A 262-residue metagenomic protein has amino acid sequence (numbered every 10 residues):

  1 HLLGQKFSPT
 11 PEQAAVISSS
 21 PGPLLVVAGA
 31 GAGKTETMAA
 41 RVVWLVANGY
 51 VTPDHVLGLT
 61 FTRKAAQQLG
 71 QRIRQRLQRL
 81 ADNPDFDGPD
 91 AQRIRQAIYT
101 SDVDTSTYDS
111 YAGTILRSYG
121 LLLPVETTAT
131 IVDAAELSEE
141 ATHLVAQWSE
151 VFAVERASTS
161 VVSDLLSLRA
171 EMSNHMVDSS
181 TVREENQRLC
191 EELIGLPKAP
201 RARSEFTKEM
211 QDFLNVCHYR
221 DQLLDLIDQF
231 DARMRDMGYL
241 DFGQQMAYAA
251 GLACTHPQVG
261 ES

Functional and structural regions predicted by a protein language model:
H1-P124, E261: P-loop NTPase Walker
H1-V27, A32, E36-T37, H55-L57 (+1 more regions): Accessory N-terminal region flanking or inserted into the helicase ATPase core in nucleic-acid motor proteins
W44, Q75, R79, H143-E150 (+2 more regions): A generic structural signal for well-ordered alpha-helical segments enriched in polar/charged residues
T60, A81-T207, D221-D228, M237-L240: Conserved ATP-dependent motor core of P-loop NTPases, especially the RecA-like helicase ATPase domain
